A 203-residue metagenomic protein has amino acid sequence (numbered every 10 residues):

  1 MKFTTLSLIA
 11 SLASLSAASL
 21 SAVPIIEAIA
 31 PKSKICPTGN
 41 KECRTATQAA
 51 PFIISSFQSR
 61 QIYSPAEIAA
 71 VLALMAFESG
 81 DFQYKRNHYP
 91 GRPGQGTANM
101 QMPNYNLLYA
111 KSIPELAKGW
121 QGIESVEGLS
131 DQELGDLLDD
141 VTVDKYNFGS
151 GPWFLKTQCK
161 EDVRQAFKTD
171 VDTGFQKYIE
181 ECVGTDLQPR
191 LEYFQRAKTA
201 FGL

Functional and structural regions predicted by a protein language model:
M1-V23, G202-L203: Fungal secretory targeting signals
L20-F52, F57, A66-V163: Peptidoglycan-targeting cell-wall enzymes and recognition modules
R60: Active-site and ligand/interface coordination hotspots across diverse enzymes and nucleic-acid-associated assemblies
Y63: Contiguous, function-dense segments enriched for cysteine-driven chemistry and partner/ligand-binding capacity
M75-S79, R164-L187: Acidic helix/loop microenvironments that form the catalytic cleft of cell-wall polysaccharide enzymes
K145-P152, D172-Q176, L191: Short amphipathic alpha-helical surface patches that serve as generic macromolecular interface elements
P189-L203: C-terminal helix/juxtamembrane-tail motif
